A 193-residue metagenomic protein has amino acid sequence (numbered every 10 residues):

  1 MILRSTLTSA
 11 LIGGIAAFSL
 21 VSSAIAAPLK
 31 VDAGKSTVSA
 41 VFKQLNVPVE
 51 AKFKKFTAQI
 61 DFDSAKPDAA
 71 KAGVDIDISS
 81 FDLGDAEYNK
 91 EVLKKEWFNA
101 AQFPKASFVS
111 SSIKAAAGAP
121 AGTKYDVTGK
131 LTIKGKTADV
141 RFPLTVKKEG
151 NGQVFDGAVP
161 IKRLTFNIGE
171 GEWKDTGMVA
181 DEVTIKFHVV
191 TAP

Functional and structural regions predicted by a protein language model:
M1-G14: Bacterial N-terminal signal peptides that target proteins for export
I15-I25: C-terminal segment of classical bacterial N-terminal signal peptides
A24-P193: Low-complexity, acidic/polar, glycine-enriched regions of mature
